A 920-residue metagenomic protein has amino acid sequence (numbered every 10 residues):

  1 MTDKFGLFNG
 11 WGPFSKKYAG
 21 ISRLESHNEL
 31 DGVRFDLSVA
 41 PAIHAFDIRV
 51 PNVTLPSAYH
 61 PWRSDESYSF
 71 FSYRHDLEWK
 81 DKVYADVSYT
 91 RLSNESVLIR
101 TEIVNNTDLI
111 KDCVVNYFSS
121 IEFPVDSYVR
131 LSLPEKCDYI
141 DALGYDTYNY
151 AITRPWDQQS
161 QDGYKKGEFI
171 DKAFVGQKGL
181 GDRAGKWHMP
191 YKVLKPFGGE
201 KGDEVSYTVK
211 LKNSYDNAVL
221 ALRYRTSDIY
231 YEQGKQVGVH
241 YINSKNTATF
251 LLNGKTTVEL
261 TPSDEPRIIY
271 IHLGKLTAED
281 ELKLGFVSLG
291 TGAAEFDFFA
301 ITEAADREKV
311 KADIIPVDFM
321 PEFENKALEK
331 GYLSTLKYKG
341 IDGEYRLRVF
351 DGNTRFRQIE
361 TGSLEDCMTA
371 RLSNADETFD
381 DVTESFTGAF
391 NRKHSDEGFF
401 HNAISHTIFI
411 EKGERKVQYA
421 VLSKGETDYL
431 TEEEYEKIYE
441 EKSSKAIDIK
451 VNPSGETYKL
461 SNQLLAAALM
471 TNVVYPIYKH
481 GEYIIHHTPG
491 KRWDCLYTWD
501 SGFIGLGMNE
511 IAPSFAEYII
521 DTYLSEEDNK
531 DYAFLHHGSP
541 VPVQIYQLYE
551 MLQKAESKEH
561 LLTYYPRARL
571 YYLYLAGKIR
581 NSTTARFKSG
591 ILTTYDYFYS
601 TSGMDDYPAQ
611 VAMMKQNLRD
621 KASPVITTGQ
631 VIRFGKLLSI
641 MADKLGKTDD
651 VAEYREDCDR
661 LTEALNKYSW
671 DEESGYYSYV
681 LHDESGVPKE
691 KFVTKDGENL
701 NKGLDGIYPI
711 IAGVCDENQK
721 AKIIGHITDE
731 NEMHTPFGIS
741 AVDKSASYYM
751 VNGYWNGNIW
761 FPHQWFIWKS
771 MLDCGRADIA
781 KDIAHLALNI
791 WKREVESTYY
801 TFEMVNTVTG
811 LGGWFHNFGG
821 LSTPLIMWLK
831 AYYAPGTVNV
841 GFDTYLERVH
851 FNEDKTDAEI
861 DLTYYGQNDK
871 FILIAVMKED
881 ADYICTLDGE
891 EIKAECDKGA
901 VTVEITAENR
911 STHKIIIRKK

Functional and structural regions predicted by a protein language model:
M1-D36, Q544-A555, L561-Y564, E673-H682 (+3 more regions): C-terminal capping/lid segments that line or modulate ligand- or cofactor-binding pockets
M1-T457, W814-F815, G819, A831-K920: Terminal accessory carbohydrate-recognition/targeting modules of carbohydrate-active enzymes
N94-S96, K245, W499, S539-V541 (+2 more regions): Short, solvent-exposed loop/turn segments at the edges of secondary structure
F399-E432, K530-S539, A576-E656, E672 (+5 more regions): The feature captures the catalytic groove of carbohydrate-active enzymes
P453-E456, R492-D494, M508-D521, L552-R569 (+5 more regions): Structural helix-adjacent loops and short alpha-helical linkers that scaffold large soluble proteins
S454-W493, F515-F534, T584-A622, N666-N758 (+3 more regions): Extended glycan-interaction surfaces of carbohydrate-active proteins
Y497, I520, S525-Y549, V625-T628: Aromatic-lined, polymer-binding surfaces characteristic of secreted/periplasmic polysaccharide-degrading enzymes
